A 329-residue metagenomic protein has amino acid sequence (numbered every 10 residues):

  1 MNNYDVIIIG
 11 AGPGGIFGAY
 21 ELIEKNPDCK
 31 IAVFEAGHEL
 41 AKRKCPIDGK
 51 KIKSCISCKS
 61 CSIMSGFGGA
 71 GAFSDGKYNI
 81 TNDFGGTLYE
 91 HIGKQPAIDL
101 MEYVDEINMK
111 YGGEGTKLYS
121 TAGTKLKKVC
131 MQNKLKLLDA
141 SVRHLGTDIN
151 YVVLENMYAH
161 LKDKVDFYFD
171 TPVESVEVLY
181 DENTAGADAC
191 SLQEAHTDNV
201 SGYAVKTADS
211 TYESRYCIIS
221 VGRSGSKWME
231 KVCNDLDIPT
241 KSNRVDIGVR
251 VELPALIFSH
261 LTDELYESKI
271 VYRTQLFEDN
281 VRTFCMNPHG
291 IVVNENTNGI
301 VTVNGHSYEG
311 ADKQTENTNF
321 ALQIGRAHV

Functional and structural regions predicted by a protein language model:
N2-T81, G123-T124, K128-H328: Residues forming the flavin
G66-T116: Dinucleotide-binding Rossmann-like beta1-alpha1 core, especially the glycine-rich loop that anchors the ADP
E114-T121, K128: N-terminal leader/propeptide and maturation segments of large enzyme subunits in energy/redox metabolism and hydrolases
